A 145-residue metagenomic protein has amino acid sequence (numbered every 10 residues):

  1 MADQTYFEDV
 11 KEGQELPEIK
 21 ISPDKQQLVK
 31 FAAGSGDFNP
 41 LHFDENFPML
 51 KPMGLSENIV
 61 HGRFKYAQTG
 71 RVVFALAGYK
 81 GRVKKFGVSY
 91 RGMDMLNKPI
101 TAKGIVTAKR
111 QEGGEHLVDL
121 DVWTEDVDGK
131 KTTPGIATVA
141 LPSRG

Functional and structural regions predicted by a protein language model:
M1-L16, D94-G145: HotDog/MaoC-like acyl-thioester-processing domains
A2-V83: Hot-dog-fold acyl-thioester-processing enzymes
P23, Y90, V139-L141: Hydrophobic residues in beta-strands and at strand termini
D37-F38, D44-M49, G87, R110 (+2 more regions): Short, surface-exposed, polar/charged, turn-prone segments marking secondary-structure boundaries
E57, F64-K109, E125-V127: Catalytic-pocket segment enriched in acidic/His residues
